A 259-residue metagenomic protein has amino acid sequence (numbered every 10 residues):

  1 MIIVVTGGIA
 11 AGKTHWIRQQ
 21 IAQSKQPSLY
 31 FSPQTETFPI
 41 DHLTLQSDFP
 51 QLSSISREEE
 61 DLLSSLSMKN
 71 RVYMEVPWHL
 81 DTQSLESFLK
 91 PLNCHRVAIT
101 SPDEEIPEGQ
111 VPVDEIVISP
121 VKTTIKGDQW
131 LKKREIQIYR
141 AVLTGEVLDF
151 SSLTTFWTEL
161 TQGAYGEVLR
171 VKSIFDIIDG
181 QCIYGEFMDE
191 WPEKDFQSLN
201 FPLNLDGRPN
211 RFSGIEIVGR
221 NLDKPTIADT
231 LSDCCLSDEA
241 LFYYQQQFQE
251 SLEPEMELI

Functional and structural regions predicted by a protein language model:
I2-A11, H15, L29, G127-I259: P-loop NTP-binding site
I2-F88: Nucleotide-state-sensitive switch-loop elements of NTP-binding domains
G7, I21, V111-P120, G219: Small-side-chain structural scaffolding
A22-K25, S64-M68, K90-L92, F150 (+2 more regions): Flexible, charged surface loops at secondary-structure boundaries
S28-S32, V72-E75, R96-S101, V117 (+1 more regions): Short, hydrophobic beta-strand segments that form beta-sheet elements in well-ordered domains
Q34-T37, T100-I106, F175-I177: Short beta-alpha junction loops
P39-F49, S84-P91, P107-V113, I227-C234: Short, aromatic/basic amphipathic alpha-helical patches
W78-I138, V142-E159, G163: Conserved catalytic-core segment of NTP-binding enzymes
